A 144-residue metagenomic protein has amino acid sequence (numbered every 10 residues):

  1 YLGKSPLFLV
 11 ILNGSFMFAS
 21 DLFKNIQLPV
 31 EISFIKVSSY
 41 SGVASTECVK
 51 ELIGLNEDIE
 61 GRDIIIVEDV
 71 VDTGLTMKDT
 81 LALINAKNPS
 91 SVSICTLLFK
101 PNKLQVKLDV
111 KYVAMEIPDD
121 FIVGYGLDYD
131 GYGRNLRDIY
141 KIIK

Functional and structural regions predicted by a protein language model:
Y1-K144: PRPP-associated nucleotide enzymes
